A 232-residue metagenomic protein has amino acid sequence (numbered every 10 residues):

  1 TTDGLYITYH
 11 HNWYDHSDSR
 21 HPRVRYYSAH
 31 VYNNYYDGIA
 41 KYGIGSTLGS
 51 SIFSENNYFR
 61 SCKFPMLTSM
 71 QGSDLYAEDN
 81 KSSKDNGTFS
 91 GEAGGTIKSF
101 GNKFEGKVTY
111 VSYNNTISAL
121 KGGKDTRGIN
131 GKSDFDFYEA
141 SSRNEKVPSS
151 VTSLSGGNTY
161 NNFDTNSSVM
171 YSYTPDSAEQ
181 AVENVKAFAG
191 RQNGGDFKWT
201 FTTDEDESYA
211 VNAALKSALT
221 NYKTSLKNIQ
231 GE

Functional and structural regions predicted by a protein language model:
T1-R20, S28-A40, S51-K63, S82 (+1 more regions): Right-handed parallel beta-helix
F59-E232: Long, contiguous C-terminal flanking segments immediately downstream of a protein's structured core
